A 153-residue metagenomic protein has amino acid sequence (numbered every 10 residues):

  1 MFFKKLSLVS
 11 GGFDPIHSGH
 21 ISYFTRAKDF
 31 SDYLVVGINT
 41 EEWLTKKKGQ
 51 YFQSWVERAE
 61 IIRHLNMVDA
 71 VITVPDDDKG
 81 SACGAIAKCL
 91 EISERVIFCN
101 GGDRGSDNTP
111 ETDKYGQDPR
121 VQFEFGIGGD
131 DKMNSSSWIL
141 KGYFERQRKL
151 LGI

Functional and structural regions predicted by a protein language model:
M1-I153: Nucleotidyltransferase catalytic core that binds NTPs
